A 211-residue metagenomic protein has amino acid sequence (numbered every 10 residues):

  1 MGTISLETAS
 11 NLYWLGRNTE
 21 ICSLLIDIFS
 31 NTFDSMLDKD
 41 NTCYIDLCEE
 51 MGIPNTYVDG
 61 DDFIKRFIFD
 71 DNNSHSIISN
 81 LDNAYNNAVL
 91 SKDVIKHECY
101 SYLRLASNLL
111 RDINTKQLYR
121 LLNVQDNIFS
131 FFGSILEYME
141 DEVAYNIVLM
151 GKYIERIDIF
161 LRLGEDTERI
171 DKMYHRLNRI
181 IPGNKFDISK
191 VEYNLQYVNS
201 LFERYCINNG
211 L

Functional and structural regions predicted by a protein language model:
M1-L211: Alpha-helical transmembrane segments and their helix-helix packing motifs
